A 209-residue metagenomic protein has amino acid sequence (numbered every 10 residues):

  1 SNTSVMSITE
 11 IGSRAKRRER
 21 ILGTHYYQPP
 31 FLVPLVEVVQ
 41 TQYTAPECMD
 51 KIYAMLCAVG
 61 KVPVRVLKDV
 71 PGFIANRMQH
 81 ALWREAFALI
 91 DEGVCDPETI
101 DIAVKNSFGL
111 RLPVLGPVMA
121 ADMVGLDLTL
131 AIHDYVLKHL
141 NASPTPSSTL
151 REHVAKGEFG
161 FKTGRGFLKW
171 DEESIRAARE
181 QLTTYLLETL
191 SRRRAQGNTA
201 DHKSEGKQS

Functional and structural regions predicted by a protein language model:
S1-N76: Rossmann-fold dinucleotide-binding core
S7, L82, L128: Short phosphate-engaging motifs
P34-L35, L82-A86, A131-V136: A general alpha-helix detector
E47, K61-R65, E92, P97-S209: NAD(P)-dependent Rossmann-like dehydrogenase/reductase catalytic/cofactor-binding core
H80-V94: Flexible helical/loop "lid" subdomain adjacent to adenine-nucleotide binding pockets
